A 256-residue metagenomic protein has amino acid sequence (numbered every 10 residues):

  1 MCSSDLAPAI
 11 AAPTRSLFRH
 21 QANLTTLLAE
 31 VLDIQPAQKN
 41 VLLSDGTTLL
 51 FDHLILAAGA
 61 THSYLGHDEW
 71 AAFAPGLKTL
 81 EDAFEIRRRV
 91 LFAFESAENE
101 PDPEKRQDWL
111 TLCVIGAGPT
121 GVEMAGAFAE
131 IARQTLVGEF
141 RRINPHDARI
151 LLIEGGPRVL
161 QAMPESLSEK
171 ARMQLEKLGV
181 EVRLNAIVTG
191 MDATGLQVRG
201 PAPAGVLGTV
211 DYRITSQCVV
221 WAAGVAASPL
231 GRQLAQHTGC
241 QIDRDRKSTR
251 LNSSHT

Functional and structural regions predicted by a protein language model:
M1-H53, Q161-E181: N-terminal Rossmann-like dinucleotide/flavin-binding domain of flavoprotein oxidoreductases that bind FAD/FMN
M1-S3, L251-H255: Short, small-residue-biased leader/transition segments that mark boundaries at the very start of proteins
S4-A7, D108-L112, M124-T189: Rossmann-like dinucleotide-binding cores of NAD(P)H-dependent redox enzymes
L24-C113, A204-T209, V220: FAD-binding core/adjacent interface of flavoenzyme oxidoreductases
A72-P101, G195, I214-S253: FAD-site-proximal beta/loop scaffold in flavoenzymes
I115-G118: Glycine-rich Rossmann-fold phosphate-binding loop(s) that bind the pyrophosphate of adenine dinucleotide cofactors
G121: N-terminal Rossmann-fold NAD(P) dinucleotide-binding loop
S166-L230: Acidic, glycine-rich loop-and-beta core segments that form the ion-binding/anion-interacting portion of active sites
